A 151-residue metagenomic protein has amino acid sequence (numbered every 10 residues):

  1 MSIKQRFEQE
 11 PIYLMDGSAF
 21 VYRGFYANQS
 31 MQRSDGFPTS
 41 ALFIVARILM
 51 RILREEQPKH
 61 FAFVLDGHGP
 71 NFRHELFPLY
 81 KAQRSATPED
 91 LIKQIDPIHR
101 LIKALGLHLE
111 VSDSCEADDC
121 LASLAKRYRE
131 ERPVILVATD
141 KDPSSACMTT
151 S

Functional and structural regions predicted by a protein language model:
S2-V137, P143-S151: Noncatalytic, basic helical substrate-engagement surface that gates or grips nucleic-acid strands
